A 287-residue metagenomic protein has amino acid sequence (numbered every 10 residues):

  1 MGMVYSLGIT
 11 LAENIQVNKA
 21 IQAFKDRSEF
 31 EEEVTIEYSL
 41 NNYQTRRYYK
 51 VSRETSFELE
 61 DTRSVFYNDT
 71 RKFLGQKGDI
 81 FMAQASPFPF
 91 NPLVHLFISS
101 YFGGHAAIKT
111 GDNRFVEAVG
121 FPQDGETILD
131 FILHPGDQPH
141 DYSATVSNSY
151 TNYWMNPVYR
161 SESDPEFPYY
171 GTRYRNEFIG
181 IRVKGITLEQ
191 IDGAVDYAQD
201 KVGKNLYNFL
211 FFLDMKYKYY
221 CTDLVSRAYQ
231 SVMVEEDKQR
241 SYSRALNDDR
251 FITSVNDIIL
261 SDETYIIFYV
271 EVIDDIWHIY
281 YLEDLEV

Functional and structural regions predicted by a protein language model:
G2-F121: N-terminal accessory segments that precede or flank the first globular/catalytic domain
G2-Y48, N208-V287: Activation targets extended, charge/polar-rich intrinsically disordered C-terminal tails
M3, V65, H140, N148 (+4 more regions): Intrinsically disordered, low-complexity segments enriched in small/polar residues
I80-R175, Y207-K216: Glycine-rich catalytic cores of cysteine/serine-nucleophile enzymes that process amide/ester linkages in cell-envelope
S149-Y150, T187, S254: Helix N-terminus capping/helix-initiation residues
V158-A245: Active-site nucleophile-His-acid catalytic modules used for acyl/amide transfer and hydrolysis across diverse enzymes
